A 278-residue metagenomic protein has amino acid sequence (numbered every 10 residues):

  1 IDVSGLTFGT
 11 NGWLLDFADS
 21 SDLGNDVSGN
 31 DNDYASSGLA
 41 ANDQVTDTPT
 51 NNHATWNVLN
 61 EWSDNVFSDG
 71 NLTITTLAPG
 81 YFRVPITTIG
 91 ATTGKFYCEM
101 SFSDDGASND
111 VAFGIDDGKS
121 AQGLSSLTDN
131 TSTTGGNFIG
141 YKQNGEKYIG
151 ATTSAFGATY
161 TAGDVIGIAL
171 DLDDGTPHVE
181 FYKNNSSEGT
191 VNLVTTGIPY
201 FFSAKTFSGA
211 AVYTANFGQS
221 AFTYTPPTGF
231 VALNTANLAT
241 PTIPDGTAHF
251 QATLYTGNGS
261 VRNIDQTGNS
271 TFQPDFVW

Functional and structural regions predicted by a protein language model:
I1-W278: PRY/SPRY (B30.2) beta-sandwich protein-interaction domains and their adjacent Ser/Pro/Gly-rich low-complexity linkers
